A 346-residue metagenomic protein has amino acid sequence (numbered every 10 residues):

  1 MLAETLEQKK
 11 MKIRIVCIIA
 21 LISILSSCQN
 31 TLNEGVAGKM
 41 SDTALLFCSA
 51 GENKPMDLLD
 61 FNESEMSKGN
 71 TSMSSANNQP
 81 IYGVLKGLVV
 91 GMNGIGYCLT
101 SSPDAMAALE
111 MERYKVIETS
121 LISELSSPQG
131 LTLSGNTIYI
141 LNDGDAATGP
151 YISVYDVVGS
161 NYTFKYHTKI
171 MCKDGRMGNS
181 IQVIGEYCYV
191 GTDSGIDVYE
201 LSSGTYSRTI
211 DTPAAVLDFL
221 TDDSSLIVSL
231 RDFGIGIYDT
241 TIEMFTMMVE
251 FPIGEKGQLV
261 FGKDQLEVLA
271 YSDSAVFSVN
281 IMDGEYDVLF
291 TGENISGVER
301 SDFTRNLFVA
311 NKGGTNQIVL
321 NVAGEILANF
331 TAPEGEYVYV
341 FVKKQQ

Functional and structural regions predicted by a protein language model:
I13, L25-A50: Bacterial Sec-dependent N-terminal signal peptides
N33-G35, P80-M92, L125-G135, D174-I184 (+4 more regions): Repeated scaffold domains used in trafficking and secretory/extracellular systems, primarily beta-propellers
F47-G51, L99-T100, L141-G144, T192 (+3 more regions): Recurrent small/Gly-Pro-centered beta-turn motifs in extracellular repeat architectures
G51-P55, P103-A105, G144-T148, G195 (+3 more regions): Short glycine/acidic-enriched loop and turn motifs that connect beta-strands
N62-S64, E110-Y114, D156-N161, E200-G204 (+3 more regions): Short loop/turn segments that connect beta-strands within beta-propeller blades
S67-I81, K115-I122, T163-C172, T205-D211 (+3 more regions): A short beta-strand motif characteristic of beta-propeller blades
G96, I138, C188, L226-I227 (+2 more regions): Hydrophobic beta-strand positions that form the internal "hydrophobic ladder" of WD40/Gbeta-like beta-propeller blades
G313-Q346: Blade-level signature of beta-propeller repeat domains, shared across WD40, Kelch, NHL, RCC1 and BNR/Asp-box propellers
